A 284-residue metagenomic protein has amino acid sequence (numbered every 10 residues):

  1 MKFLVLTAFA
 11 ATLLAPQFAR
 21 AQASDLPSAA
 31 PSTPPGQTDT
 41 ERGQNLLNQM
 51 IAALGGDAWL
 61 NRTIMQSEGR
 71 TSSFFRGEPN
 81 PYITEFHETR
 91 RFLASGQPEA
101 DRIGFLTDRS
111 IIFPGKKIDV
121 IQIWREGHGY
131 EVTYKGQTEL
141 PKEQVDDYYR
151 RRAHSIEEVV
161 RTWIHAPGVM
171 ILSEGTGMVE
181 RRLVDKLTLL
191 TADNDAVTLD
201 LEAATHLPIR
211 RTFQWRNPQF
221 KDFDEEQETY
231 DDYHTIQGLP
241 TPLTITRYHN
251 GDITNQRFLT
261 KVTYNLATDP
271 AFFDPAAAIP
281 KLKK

Functional and structural regions predicted by a protein language model:
V5-P16: Bacterial N-terminal signal peptides
P16-A23: Boundary at the C-terminal end of the N-terminal hydrophobic targeting segment
P31, Q37-D39, G43-Q137, M170-I171: N-terminal mature ectodomain segment of secretory-pathway/periplasmic proteins
Q49, M65-S67, V160-S173, D222-Q227: A short, amphipathic edge element
R62, W124, A166, R182-V184 (+1 more regions): Extracytoplasmic
P114, E180-A276: Gly/Pro-enriched, hydrophobic low-complexity segments that function as extracytoplasmic propeptides/linkers
Y130-E158: Acidic/charged, solvent-exposed loop-and-adjacent secondary-structure segments enriched in E/D, K/R, S/T, and G/P
Y149-T188, P208-T212: Short, conserved active-site entrance elements at the starts or edges of catalytic domains
